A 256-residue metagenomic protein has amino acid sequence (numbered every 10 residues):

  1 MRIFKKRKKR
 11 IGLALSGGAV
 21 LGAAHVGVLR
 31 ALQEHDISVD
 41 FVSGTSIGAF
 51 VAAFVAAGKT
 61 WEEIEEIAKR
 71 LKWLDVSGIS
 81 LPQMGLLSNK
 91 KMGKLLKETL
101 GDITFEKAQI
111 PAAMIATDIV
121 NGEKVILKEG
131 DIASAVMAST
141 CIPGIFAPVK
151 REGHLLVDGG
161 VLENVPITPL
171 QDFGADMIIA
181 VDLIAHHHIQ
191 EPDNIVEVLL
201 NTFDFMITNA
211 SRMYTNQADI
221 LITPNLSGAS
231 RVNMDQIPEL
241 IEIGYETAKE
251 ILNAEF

Functional and structural regions predicted by a protein language model:
M1-T45, F50-F256: Patatin-like phospholipase
